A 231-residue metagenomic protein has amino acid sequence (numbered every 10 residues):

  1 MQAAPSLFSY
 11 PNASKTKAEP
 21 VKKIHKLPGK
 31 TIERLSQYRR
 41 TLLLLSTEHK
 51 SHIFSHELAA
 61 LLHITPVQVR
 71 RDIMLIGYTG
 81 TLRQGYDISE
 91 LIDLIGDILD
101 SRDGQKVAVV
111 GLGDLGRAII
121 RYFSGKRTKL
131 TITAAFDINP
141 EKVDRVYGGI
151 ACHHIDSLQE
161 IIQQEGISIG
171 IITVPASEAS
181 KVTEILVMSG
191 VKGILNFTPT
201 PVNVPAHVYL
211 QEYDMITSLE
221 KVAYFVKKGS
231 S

Functional and structural regions predicted by a protein language model:
M1-S51: Extreme N-terminal segment that seeds HTH/winged-HTH DNA-binding domains in transcriptional regulators
K22, H52, H56, L61-K106: HTH-adjacent hinge/linker in prokaryotic transcriptional regulators
Y38, L43-T47, G149-S231: Phosphate-bearing ligand-interacting subdomains that bind or position ATP/ADP/UDP/GDP/NAD(P) or nucleotide-linked
L112-G113: Glycine-rich Rossmann-fold phosphate-binding loop(s) that bind the pyrophosphate of adenine dinucleotide cofactors
G116: N-terminal Rossmann-fold NAD(P) dinucleotide-binding loop
K126-G148: NAD(P)-binding Rossmann-fold cofactor-contacting core
